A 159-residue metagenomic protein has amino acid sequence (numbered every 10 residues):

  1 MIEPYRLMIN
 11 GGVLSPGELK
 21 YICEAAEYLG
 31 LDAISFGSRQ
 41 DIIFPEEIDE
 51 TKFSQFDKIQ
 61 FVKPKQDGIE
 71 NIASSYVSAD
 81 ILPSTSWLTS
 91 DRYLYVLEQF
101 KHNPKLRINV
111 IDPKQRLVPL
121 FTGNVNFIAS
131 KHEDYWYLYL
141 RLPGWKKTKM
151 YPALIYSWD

Functional and structural regions predicted by a protein language model:
I2-T148: Small-residue-enriched alpha-helical segments and adjacent helix-cap loops that form tight helix-helix packing
K146-D159: Internal alpha/beta scaffold segment
